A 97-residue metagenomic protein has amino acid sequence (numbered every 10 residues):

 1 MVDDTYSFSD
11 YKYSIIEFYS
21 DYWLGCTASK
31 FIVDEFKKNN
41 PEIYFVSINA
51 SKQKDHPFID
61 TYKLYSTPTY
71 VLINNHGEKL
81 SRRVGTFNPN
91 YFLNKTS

Functional and structural regions predicted by a protein language model:
D4-K37: Local sequence-structure signature of Cys/Sec-based thiol-disulfide redox active-site neighborhoods
S9-K12, P41-V46, N90: Domain-level signature for proteins that mediate thiol-based redox and metal-cofactor handling
F18, P41-H56: Thiol-based oxidoreductase modules, predominantly thioredoxin-like and allied folds used for disulfide exchange
L24-T27, N49, Q53, T86-F87: Soluble non-cytosolic domains of exported or imported proteins
C26, D55-F58, L80-S81: Extracytoplasmic/secreted cell-surface and envelope-processing proteins
K30-V33, I59, L93: Extracytoplasmic/secreted envelope proteins and their assembly/folding machinery, especially bacterial periplasmic
K52-P68: Short Fe-S-cluster ligation motifs
S66-S97: Non-catalytic, surface beta->alpha helical segment in thiol-disulfide oxidoreductase systems
